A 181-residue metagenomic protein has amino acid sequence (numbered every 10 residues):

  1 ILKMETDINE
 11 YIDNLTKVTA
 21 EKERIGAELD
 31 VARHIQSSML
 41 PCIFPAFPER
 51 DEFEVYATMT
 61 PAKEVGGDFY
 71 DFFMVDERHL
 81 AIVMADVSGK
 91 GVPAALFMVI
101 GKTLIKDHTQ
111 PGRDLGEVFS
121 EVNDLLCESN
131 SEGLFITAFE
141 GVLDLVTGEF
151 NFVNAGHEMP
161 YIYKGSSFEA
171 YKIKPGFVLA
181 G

Functional and structural regions predicted by a protein language model:
I8-Y11: Sensory-module boundary signal marking interfaces of small helical input modules and downstream signaling cores
N14-G181: … and, occasionally, acidic/histidine-rich disordered N-termini of signaling adaptors
